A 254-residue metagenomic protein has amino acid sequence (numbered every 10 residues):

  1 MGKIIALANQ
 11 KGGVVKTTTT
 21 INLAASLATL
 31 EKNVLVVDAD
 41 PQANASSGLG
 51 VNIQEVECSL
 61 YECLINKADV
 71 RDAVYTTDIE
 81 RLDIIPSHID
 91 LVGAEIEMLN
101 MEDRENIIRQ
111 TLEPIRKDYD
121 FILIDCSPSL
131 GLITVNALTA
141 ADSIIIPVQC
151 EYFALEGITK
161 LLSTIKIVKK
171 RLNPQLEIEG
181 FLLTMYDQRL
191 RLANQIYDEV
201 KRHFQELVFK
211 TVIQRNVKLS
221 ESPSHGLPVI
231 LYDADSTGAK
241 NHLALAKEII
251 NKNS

Functional and structural regions predicted by a protein language model:
M1-S254: P-loop NTP-binding core
